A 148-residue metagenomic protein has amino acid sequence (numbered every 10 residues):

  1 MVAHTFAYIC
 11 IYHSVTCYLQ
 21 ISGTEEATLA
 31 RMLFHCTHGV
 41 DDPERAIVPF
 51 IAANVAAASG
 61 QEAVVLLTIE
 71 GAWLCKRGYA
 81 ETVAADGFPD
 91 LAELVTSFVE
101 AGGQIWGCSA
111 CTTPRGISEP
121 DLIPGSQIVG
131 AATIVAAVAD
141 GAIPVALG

Functional and structural regions predicted by a protein language model:
M32-I47, Y79: Short, glycine-rich nucleotide/cofactor-binding loops
A46-S59: Histidine-anchored nucleotide/phosphate-binding helix
A63-T68, I105-S109: Short internal beta-strands
G71-A85: N-terminal beta-loop-helix "entrance" segment that forms/cooperates in small-molecule cofactor or anionic ligand
T82-S109: A glycine-rich helix N-cap at a beta->alpha junction
R115, D121-A136: C-terminal structural segments of small proteins and small subunits
A146-L147: Aromatic- and Gly/Pro-rich donor/ligand-binding loops that form nucleotide- or phosphate-bearing donor binding pockets
